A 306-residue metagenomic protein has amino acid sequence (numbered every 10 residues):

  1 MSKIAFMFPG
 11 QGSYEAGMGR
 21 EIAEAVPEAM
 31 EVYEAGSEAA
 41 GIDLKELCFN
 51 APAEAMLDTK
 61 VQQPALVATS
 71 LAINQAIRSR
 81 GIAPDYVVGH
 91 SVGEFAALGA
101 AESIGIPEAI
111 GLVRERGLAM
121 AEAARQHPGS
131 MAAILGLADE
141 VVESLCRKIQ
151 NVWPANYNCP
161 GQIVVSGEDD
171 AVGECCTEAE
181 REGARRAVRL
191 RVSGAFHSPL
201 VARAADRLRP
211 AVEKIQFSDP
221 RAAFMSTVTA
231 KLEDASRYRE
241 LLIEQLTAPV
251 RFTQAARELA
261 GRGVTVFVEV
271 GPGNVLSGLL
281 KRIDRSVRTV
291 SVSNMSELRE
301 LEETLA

Functional and structural regions predicted by a protein language model:
S2-V141, R186, L190, V266-R299: FabD-like malonyl-/acyl-CoA
Q11-Y14, E38-A40, P52, A101-P249: Alpha/beta catalytic cores of group-transfer enzymes, especially the acyltransferase/condensing modules of polyketide
E28, A65-T69, A171, R207 (+1 more regions): Charged catalytic carboxylate motif
R78, E180, A260-G263: Non-catalytic positions within long, well-ordered alpha-helices that form the structural scaffold/packing of enzyme
T247-V264: A short, acidic, amphipathic alpha-helical segment used as a generic capping/interface helix at domain edges
L301-A306: Short amphipathic alpha-helix with an adjacent loop that forms part of the alpha/beta core around
